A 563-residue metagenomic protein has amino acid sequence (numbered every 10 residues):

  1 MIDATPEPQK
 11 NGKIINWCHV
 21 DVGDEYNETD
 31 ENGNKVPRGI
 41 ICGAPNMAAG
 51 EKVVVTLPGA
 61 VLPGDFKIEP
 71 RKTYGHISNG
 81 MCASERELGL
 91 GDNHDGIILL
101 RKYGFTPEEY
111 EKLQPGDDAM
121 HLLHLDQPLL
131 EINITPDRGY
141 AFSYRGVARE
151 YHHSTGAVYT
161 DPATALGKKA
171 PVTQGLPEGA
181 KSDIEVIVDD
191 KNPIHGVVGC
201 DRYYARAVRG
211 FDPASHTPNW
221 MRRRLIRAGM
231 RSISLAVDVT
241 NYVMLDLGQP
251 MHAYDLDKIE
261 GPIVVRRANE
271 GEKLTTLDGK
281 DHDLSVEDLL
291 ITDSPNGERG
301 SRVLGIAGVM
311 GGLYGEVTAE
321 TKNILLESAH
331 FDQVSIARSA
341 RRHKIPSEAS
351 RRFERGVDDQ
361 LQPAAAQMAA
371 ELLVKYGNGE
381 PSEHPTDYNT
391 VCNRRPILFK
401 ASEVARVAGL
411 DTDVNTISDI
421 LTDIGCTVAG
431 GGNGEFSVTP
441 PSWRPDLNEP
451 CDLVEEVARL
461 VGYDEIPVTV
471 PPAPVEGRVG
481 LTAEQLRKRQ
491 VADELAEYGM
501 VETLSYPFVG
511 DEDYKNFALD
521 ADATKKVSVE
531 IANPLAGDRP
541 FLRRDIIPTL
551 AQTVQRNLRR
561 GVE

Functional and structural regions predicted by a protein language model:
M1-E178, A207, G300, L325 (+6 more regions): Phosphate-backbone binding interfaces of nucleic-acid-interacting proteins
I2-P8, N16, T155, T160-P162 (+3 more regions): Glycine/proline-enriched, intrinsically flexible loops and inter-domain linkers
A60-D95, I306, L313-M368, D387-R394 (+4 more regions): Internal insertion modules embedded within essential enzymes
K112-I134, A180-R227, Q333-F353, I397-L398 (+2 more regions): Residues forming anionic-ligand binding surfaces in small-molecule and nucleic-acid pockets of primarily soluble enzymes
G146, I397-R560: Extended, well-folded interaction surfaces typified by the phenylalanyl-tRNA synthetase beta subunit core
Y151-K191, G377-V404, L410-D411: Terminal amphipathic helices with adjacent charged low-complexity linkers/tails
T173-V197, D201, A369, Y388-I397 (+3 more regions): Self-splicing inteins and homing endonuclease
P213-N241, D255-L256, P262-N389, V501-E563: TRNA-recognition modules of translation machinery and tRNA-sensing kinases, especially anticodon-binding
